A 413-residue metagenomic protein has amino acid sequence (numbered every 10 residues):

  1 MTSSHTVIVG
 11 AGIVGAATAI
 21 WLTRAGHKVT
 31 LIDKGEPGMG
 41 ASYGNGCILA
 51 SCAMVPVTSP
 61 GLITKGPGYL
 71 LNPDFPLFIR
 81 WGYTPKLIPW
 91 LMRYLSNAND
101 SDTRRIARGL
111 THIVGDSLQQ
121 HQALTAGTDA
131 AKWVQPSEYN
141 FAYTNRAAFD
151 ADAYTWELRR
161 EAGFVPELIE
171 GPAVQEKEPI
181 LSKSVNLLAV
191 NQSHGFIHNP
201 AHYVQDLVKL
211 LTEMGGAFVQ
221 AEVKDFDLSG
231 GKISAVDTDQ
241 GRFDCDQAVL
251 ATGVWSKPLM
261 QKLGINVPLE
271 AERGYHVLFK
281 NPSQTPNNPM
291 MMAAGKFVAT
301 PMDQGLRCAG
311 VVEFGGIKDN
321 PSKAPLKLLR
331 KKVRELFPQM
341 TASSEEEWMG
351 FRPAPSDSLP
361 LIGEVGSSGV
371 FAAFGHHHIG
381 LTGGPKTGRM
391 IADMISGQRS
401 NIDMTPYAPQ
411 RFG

Functional and structural regions predicted by a protein language model:
S4-L31: N-terminal Rossmann-like FAD-binding beta1-loop-alpha1 element of flavoenzymes
V7-V9, I32, V236, F243-W255 (+1 more regions): Short hydrophobic core segments
R24-G44: Glycine-rich FAD pyrophosphate-binding loop
N45-I48, A53, V57-N97, D225-I233 (+1 more regions): Active-site substrate-recognition segment that forms the wall of the catalytic cavity or substrate channel
I88-K209: Rossmann-like flavin
P166, A294, E335-G413: C-terminal catalytic lobe of FAD-dependent flavoproteins
I169-E178, F196, A217-S234: A conserved short coil-to-beta-strand element within the FAD-binding core of flavoproteins
